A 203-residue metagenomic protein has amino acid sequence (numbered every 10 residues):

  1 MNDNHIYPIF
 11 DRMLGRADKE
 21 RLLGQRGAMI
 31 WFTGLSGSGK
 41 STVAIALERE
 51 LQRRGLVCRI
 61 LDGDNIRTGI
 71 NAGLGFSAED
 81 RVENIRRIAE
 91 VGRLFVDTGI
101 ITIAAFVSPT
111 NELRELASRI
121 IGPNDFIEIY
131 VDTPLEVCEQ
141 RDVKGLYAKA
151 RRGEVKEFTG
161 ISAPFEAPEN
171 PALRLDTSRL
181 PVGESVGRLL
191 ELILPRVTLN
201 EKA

Functional and structural regions predicted by a protein language model:
M1-M29: Extreme N-terminal, non-catalytic leader segments that precede Walker-type/kinase nucleotide-binding cores
F32: Hydrophobic anchor at the beta1->P-loop junction of P-loop NTPases
S36: The conserved Walker
K40: Conserved lysine of the Walker
I45-R93, D97: Conserved substrate/cofactor phosphate-moiety recognition/catalytic segment in nucleotide-dependent phosphotransferases
I60, F126-E128, A172-R174: Conserved beta-strand scaffold positions in the cores of enzyme catalytic domains, especially in NTP/NDP-utilizing
G69-F76, D80, E90-A150, E157: ATP-dependent NMP and nucleoside kinases share a basic, alpha-helical "lid"
D132-R188, R196-A203: Small-molecule kinase domains that catalyze NTP-dependent phosphoryl transfer to phosphate-bearing small molecules
